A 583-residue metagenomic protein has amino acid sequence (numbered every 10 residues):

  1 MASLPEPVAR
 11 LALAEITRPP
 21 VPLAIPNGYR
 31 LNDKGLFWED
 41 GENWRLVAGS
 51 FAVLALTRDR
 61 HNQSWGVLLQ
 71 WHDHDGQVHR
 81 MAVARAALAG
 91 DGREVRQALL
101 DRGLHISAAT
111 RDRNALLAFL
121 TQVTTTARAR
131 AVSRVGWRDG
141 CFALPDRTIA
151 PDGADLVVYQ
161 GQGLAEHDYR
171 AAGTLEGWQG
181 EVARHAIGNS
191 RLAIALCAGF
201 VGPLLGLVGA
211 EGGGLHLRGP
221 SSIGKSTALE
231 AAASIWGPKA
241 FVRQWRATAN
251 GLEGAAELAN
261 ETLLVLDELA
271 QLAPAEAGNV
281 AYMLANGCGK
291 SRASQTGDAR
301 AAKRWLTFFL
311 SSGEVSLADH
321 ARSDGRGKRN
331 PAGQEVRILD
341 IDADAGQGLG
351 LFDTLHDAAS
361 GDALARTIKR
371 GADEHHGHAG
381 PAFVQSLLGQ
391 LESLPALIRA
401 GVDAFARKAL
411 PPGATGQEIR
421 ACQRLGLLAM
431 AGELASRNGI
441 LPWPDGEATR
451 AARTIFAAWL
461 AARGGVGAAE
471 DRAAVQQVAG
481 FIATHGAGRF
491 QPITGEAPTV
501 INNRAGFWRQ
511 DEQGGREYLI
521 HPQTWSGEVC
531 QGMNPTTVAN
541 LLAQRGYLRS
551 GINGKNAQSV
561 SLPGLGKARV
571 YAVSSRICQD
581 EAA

Functional and structural regions predicted by a protein language model:
A2-G66, H72-H79, A86-A154, A256-L263 (+5 more regions): Extended alpha-helical interface modules used as scaffolds for assembling large macromolecular complexes
G153-P238, L425: P-loop NTPase catalytic core of nucleic-acid-dependent motor ATPases
T174, W178, L266, S311-S312: Redox-cofactor binding/interface segments in oxidoreductases and associated redox assembly factors
H185-A193, R218-S221, A247, G251-A255 (+3 more regions): Alpha-helix N-cap/helix-initiation motif
G209, A256-L258, A301-K303: Solvent-exposed alpha-helices and their adjacent loops that cap or buttress functional pockets in soluble metabolic
E211-G213, N260-E261, W305-L306: Short coil/turn connectors at secondary-structure junctions
H216, T227-A277: AAA+/P-loop NTPase substrate/partner-engagement loops
H216-S222, G297-F309: A glycine-rich phosphate-binding loop feature that marks nucleotide/adenosyl-phosphate handling sites
